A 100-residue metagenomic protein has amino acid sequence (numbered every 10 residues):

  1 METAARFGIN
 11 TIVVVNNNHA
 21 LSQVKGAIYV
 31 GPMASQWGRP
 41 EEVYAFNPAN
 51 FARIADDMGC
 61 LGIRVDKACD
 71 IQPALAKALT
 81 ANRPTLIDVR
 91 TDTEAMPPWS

Functional and structural regions predicted by a protein language model:
M1-S100: Thiamine diphosphate
